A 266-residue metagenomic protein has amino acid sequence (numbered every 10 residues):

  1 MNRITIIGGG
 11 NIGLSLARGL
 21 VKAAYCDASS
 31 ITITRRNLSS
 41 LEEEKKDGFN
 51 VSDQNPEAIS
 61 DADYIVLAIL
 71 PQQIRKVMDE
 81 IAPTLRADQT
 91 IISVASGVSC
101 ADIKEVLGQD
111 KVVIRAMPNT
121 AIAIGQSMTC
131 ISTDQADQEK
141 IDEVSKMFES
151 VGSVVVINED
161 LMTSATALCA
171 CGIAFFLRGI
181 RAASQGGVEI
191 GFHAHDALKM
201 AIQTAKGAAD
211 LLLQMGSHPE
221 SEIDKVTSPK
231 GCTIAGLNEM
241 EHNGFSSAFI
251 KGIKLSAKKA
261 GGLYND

Functional and structural regions predicted by a protein language model:
M1-D53, E57, Q126, V188-I190: NAD(P)+-binding Rossmann beta1-loop-alpha1 motif at the extreme N-terminus of oxidoreductases
I4, M162-A167, P219-D224: Short pre-catalytic strand/loop immediately N-terminal to key active-site residues, enriched for Gly-Thr
L16, L38, D47, N55-S60 (+1 more regions): Rossmann-like NAD(P)(H) cofactor-binding subdomain of soluble oxidoreductases
I31, A58, I74, H193-A201 (+2 more regions): Small-residue helix-packing motif on alpha-helices
D102, V106-V112, M128-S164, F175-G216 (+1 more regions): Internal alpha-helical scaffold of NAD(P)-dependent oxidoreductase catalytic cores
M117-I122, A167-F176: Glycine/serine-rich anion-binding loops at beta->alpha junctions that coordinate negatively charged ligand groups
I202-D266: NAD(P)-dependent Rossmann-like dehydrogenase/reductase catalytic/cofactor-binding core
